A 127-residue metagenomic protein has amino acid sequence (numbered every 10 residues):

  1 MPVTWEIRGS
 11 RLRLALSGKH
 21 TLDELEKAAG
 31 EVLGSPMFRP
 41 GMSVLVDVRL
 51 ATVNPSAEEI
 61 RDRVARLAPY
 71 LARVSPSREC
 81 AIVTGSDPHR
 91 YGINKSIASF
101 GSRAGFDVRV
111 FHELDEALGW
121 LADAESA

Functional and structural regions predicted by a protein language model:
M1-A127: Amphipathic, Lys/Arg-enriched alpha-helical "gate/interface" segment within cytosolic domains that mediates
